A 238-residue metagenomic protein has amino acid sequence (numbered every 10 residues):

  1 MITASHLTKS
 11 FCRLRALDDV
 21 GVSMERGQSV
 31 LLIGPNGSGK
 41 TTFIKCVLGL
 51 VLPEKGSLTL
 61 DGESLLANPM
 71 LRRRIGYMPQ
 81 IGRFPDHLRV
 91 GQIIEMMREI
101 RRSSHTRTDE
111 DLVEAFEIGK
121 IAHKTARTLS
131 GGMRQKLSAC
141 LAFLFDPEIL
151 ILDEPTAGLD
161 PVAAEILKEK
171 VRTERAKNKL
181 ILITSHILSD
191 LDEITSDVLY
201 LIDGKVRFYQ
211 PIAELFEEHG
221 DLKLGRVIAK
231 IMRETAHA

Functional and structural regions predicted by a protein language model:
L48: Helix-to-loop junction immediately C-terminal to a conserved catalytic motif
G56-L71: Conserved ABC transporter NBD signature motif
E95, T106-I121: Conserved ABC ATPase "signature" region
T125-G132: Conserved ABC ATPase signature
L150-E154: Catalytic Walker B motif of ABC-type/P-loop ATPase nucleotide-binding domains
